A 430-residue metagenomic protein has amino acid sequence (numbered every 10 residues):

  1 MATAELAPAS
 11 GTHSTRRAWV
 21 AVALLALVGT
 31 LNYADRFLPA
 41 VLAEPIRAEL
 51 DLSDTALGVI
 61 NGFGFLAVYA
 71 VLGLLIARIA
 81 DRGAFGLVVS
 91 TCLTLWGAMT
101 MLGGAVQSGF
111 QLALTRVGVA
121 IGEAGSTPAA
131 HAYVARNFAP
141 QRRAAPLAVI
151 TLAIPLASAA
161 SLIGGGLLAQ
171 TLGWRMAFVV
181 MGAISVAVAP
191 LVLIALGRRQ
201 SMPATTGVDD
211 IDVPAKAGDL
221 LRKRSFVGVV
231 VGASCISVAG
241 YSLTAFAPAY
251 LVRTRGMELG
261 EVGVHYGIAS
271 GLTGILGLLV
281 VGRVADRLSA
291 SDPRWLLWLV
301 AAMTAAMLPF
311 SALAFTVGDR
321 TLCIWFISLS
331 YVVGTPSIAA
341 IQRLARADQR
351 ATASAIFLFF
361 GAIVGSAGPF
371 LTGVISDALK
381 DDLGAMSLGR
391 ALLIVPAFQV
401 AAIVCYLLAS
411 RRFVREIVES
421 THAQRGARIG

Functional and structural regions predicted by a protein language model:
A7-S14, R199-V230, T254: Juxtamembrane intracellular "pre-TM" segments in multi-pass secondary transporters
P39-A40, R224-L279, G334-I338, G368-T372: Extracytoplasmic gate region of multi-pass secondary transporters
L42-V71: Extracellular/periplasmic helix-loop-helix junction of adjacent transmembrane segments in MFS-like secondary
D51, A84, A105-Q111, A139 (+1 more regions): Helix-breaking motifs and short loop linkers at transmembrane-helix boundaries and internal kinks in secondary membrane
V71-Q107: Conserved MFS/SLC helix-loop-helix module at the cytosolic interface between two early adjacent transmembrane helices
T115-P155: Cytoplasmic helix-loop-helix junction between adjacent transmembrane helices in 12-TM secondary transporters
I150-R198: Helix-loop-helix hairpin linking two adjacent transmembrane segments in secondary transporters
P293-S337: C-terminal transmembrane helical hairpin of 12-TM major facilitator-type secondary transporters
